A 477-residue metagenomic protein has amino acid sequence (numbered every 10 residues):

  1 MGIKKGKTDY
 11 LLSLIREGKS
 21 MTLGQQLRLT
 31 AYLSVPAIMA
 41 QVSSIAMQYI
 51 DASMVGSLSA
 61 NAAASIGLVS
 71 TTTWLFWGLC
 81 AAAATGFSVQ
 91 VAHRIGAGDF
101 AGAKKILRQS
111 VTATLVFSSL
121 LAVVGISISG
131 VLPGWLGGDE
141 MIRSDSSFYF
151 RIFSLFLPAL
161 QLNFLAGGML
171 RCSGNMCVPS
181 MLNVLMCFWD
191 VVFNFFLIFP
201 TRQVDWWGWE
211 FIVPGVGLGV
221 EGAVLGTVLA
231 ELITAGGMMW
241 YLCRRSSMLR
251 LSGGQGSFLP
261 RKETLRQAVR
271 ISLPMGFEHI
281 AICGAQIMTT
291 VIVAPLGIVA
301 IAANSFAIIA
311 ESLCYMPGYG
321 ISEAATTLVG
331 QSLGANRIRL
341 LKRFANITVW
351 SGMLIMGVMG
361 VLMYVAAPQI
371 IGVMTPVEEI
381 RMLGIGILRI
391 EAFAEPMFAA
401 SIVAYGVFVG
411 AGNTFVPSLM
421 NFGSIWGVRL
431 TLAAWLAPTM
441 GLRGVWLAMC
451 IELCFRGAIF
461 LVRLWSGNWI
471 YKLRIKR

Functional and structural regions predicted by a protein language model:
M1-A37, V91-P158, W189, D205-S272 (+2 more regions): Short alpha-helical transmembrane segments in multi-pass integral membrane proteins
M21-S53, S57-L58, T71-G86, Q90 (+5 more regions): N-terminal transmembrane alpha-helices
Y32-D51, I152, N163, M186 (+5 more regions): Transmembrane helical elements of multi-pass membrane transporters/channels
A37, Q41, A52-S53, V89 (+15 more regions): Transmembrane alpha-helix boundary and packing residues in multipass membrane permease domains and related
V42, A46-A64, P133-E140, F196-P200 (+7 more regions): Helix-terminus/linker motif at the lipid-water interface of multi-pass membrane proteins
V55-W74, E140-D145, V220-E221, T264-I271 (+5 more regions): Interfacial/gating helices of multi-pass transporter permease domains
A63-V123, L160-P179, T290, A303-A367 (+1 more regions): Small-residue-rich hydrophobic transmembrane alpha-helices
N183-D190, I309-S312, R389, F422-T431: Small-residue-enriched core segments of transmembrane alpha-helices in multipass membrane transport and channel
